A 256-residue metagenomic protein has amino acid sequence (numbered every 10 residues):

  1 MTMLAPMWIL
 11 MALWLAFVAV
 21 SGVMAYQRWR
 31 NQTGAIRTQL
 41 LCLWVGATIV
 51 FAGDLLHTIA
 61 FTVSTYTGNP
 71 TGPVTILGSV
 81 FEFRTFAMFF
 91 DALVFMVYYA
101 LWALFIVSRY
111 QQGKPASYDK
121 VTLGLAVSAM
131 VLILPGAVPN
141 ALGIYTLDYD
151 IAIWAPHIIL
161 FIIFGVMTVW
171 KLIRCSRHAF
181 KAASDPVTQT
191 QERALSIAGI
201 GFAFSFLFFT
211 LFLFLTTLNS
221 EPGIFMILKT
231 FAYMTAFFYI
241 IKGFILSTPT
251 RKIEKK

Functional and structural regions predicted by a protein language model:
T2-G34, L41, I159-A182, M234-T235 (+1 more regions): First transmembrane helix
L4-V18, R37-Q111, D119-S128, F161-F164 (+1 more regions): Individual alpha-helical transmembrane segments in multi-pass integral membrane proteins
W29-R30, G68, I106, Y110-K114 (+3 more regions): Membrane-interfacial segments
Q32-A47, A116-A126, V187-G199, K252-K256: Membrane-interfacial loop-to-transmembrane alpha-helix junctions, especially the N-terminal start
I49-G53, V127-V138, F202-L211: Aromatic-anchored segments of alpha-helical transmembrane domains
I59-V63, P135-Y149, F209-S220: Juxtamembrane "helix-exit" motif on the non-cytosolic side of transmembrane helices
F81-F83, L132-L160: Membrane-helix boundary elements
F164-K256: C-terminal transmembrane-bundle signature of multipass membrane proteins, characterized by strong activation on
